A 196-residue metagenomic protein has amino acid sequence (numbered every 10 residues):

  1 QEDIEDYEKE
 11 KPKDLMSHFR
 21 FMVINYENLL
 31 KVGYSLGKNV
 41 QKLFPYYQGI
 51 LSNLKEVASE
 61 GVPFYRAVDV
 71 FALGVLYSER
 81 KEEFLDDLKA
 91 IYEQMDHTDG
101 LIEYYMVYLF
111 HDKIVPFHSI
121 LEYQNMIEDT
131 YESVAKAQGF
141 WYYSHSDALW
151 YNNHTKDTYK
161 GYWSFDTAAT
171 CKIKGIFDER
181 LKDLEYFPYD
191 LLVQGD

Functional and structural regions predicted by a protein language model:
Q1-T155, Y159: Eukaryote-skewed repeat-based solenoidal scaffolds used as protein-protein interaction platforms, primarily
E132-D196: Alpha-helical oligomerization segments
